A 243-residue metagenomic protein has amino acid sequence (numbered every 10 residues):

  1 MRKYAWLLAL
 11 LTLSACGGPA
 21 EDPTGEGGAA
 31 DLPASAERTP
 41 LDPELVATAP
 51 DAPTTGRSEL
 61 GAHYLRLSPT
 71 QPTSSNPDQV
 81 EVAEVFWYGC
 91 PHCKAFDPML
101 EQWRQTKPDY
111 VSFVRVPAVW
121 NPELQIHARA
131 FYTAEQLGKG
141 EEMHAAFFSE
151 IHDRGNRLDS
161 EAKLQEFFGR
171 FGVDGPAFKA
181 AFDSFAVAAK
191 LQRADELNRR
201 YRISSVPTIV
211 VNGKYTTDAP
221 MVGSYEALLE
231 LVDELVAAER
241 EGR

Functional and structural regions predicted by a protein language model:
M1-S14: Sec-dependent bacterial lipoprotein signal peptides
Y4-A5, G18-P33, F171-R243: C-terminal cap of thioredoxin/glutaredoxin-like
L7, C16-P122, G242-R243: Extracytoplasmic thiol/disulfide redox context detector
D51-G61, A146-L158, K179: Short N-terminal helix-initiation segments at or just after the protein's N-terminus
R57, S75, Q79, A83 (+9 more regions): Solvent-exposed, acidic/flexible segments
E84, A95-Q165, E234-G242: Structural alpha/beta surface segment adjacent to cysteine/selenocysteine redox centers across thiol/disulfide enzymes
Y88, R115-A118, F131, H152 (+3 more regions): Conserved short-loop catalytic and cofactor-binding motifs
F168: ABC transporter ATPase nucleotide-binding domain signature
